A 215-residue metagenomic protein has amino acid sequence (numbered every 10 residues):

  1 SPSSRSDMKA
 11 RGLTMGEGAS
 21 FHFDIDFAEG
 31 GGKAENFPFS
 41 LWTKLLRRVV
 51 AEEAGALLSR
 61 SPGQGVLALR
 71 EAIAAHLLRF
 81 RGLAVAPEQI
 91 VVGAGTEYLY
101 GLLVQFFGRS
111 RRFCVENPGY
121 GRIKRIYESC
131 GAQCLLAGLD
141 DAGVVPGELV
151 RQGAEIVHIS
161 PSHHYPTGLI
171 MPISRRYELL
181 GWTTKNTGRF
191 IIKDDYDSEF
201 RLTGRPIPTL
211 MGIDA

Functional and structural regions predicted by a protein language model:
S1-R48, E71, P206: N-terminal basic, amphipathic alpha-helical segments
L46-G188, S198-D214: Conserved core of the PLP fold type I
D194-D195: Walker B catalytic acidic pair
